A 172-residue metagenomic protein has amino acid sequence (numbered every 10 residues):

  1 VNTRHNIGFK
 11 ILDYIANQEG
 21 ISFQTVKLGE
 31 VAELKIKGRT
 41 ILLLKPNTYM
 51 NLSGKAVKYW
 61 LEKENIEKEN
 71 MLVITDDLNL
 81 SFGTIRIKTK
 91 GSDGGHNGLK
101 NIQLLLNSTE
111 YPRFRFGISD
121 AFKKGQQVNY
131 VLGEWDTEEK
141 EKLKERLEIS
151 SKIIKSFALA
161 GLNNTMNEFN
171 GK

Functional and structural regions predicted by a protein language model:
V1-T89, K100-F114, A121-Q126, G133 (+1 more regions): Nucleotide and nucleotide-moiety/phosphate-recognizing core
S92: Short glycine/threonine-rich catalytic loop with a Thr-x-Gly-x-Asp
G95-G98: Hydrophobic alpha-helical segments within soluble ligand-binding/sensing domains
